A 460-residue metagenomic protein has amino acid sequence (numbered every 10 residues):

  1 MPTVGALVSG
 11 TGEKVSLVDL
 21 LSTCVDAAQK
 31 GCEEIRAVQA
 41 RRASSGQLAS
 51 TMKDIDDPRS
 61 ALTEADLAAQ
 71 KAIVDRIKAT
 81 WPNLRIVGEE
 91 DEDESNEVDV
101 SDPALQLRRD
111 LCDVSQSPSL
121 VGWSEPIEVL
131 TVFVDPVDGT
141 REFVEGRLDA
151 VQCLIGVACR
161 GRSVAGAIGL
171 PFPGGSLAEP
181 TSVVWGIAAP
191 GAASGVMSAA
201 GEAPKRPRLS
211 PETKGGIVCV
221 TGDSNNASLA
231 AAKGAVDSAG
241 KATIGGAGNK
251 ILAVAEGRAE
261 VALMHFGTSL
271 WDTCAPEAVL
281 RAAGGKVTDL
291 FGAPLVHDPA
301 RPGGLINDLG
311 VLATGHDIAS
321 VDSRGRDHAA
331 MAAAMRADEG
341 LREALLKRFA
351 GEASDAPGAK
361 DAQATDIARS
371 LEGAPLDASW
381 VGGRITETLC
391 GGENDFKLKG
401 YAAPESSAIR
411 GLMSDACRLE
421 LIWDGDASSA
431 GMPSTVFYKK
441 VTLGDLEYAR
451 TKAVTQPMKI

Functional and structural regions predicted by a protein language model:
P2-E33, Q47, A231-V236, N249-S354: Oxyanion/phosphate-interacting regions
P2-V137, G340-S354: N-terminal subdomain of lithium-sensitive/metallo-dependent phosphomonoesterases centered on the IMPase/IPPase/PAP
G31, I35, D66, I77 (+6 more regions): Residue-level signal for inorganic ion chemistry
E97-A199: Active-site-adjacent structural elements in enzyme catalytic cores
G146-D149, G304-L305, A408-M413: A short catalytic or substrate-binding loop motif that flags glycine-/basic-rich loops and adjacent residues that bind
L154-L252, R258, G304-S354: Acidic beta-strand-loop-alpha-helix segment within the catalytic core of divalent metal-dependent phosphate-processing
A350-A403: Juxta-kinase regulatory segment immediately upstream of eukaryotic protein kinase catalytic domains
A403-I460: Conserved ATP-binding subdomain of kinase catalytic cores across diverse folds
